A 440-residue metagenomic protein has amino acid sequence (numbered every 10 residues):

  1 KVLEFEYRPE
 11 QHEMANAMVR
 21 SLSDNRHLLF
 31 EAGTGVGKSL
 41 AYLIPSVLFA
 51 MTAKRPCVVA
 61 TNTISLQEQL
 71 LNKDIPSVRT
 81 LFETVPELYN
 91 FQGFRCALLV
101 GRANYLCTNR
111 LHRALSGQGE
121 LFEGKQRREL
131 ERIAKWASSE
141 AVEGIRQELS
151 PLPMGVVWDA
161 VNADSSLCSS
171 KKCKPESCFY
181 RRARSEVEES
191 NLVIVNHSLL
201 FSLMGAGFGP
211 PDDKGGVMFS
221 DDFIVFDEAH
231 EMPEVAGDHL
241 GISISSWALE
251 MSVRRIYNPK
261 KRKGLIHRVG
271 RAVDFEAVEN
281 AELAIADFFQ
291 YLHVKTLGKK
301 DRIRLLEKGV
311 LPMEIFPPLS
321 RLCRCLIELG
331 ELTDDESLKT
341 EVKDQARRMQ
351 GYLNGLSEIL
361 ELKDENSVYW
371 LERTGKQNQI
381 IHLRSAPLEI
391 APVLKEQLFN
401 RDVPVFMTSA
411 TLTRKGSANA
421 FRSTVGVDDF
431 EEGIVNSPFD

Functional and structural regions predicted by a protein language model:
K1-E31, A41-I44: Conserved pre-motif I regulatory segment
E6, K54-V193, S198-F201, I256 (+4 more regions): A substrate-engagement module of RecA-like helicase motors
S23-L28, R55, N191, V403-P404: Pre-Walker A (Motif I) flank of P-loop NTPase domains
L28-F30, V59, V193, I224 (+1 more regions): Hydrophobic positions in the central parallel beta-sheet of the AAA+
T34: The conserved Walker
Y42, L48, S65-E68, N72-P76 (+3 more regions): Signature of the SF2 helicase/ATPase Hel1-core->accessory helical subdomain module
K54-R55, Q92-R95, F219-D222, R401-V403 (+1 more regions): Short glycine-/polar-rich loops that comprise or flank the Walker A/P-loop and associated switch/sensor motifs
D159-V193, S202-K214, I327-D440: A contiguous, basic/glycine-rich beta-loop/short-helix subdomain that forms a polymer-engagement track
